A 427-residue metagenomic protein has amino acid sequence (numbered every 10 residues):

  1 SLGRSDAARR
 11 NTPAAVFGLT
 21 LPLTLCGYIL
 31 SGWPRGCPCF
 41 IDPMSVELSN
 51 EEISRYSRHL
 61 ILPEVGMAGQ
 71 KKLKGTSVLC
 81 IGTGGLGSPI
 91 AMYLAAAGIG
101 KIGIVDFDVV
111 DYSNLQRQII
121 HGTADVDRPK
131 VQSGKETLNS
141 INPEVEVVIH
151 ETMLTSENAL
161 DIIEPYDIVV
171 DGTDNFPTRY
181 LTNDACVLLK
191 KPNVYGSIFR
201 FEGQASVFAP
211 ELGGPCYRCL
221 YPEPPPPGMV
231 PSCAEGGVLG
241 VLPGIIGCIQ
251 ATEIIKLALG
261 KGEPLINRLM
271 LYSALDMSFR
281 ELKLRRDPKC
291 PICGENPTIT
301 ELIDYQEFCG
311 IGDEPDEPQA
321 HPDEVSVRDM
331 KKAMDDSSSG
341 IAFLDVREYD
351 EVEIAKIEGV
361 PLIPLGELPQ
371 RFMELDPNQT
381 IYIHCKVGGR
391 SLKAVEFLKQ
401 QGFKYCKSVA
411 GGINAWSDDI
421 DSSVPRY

Functional and structural regions predicted by a protein language model:
C26, C37-C39: Cysteine-centered motifs
M44-L79, L302-D304, F308-E314, P318: N-terminal charged helix/coil linker that caps or initiates catalytic domains
G69, K74-A95, G103-D106: Glycine-rich adenosine-cofactor-binding loop
G85-S88, I99, V109-V110, T173-P177 (+2 more regions): Residue-level detector of alpha-helix initiation sites
V105-N142: Glycine-rich phosphate-binding loop and adjoining beta1-alpha1-beta2 segment of Rossmann-like nucleotide-binding folds
E136, A274-E281, R285-P288, I292-I341 (+2 more regions): Rhodanese-like catalytic fold shared by cysteine-dependent sulfurtransferases and DSP/PTP-type phosphatases
N142-I246, L259-K261, S278, K283-P288: E1/E1-like adenylate-forming module used to activate ubiquitin-like modifiers and sulfur-carrier proteins
